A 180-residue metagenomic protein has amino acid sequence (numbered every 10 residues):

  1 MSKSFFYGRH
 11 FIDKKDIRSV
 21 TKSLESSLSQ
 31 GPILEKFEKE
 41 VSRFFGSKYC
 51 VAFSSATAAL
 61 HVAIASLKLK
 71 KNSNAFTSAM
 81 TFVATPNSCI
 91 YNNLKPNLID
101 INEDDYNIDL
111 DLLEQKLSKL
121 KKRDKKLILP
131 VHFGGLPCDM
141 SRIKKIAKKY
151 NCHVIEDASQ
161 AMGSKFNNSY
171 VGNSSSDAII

Functional and structural regions predicted by a protein language model:
M1-S66, K70, N92, P130 (+1 more regions): Conserved PLP-binding active-site segment in aminotransferase class I/II-type PLP enzymes
R9, D100, F133: Conserved donor-binding loops in enzymes that form glycosidic bonds
I12, S29, T81, D104-D105 (+1 more regions): Glycine-/small-residue-rich active-site loops that bind phosphorylated ligands and cofactors
Y49, N74, D177-A178: Short acidic donor-binding loop at the edge of a beta-strand
F53, T57, A79, V83 (+3 more regions): Glycine-rich phosphate-binding loop at the start of an alpha helix
A63-K119: Conserved PLP-anchoring active-site segment centered on the Schiff-base-forming lysine
D104-I180: Active-site phosphate-binding strand-loop segment of PLP-dependent enzymes
